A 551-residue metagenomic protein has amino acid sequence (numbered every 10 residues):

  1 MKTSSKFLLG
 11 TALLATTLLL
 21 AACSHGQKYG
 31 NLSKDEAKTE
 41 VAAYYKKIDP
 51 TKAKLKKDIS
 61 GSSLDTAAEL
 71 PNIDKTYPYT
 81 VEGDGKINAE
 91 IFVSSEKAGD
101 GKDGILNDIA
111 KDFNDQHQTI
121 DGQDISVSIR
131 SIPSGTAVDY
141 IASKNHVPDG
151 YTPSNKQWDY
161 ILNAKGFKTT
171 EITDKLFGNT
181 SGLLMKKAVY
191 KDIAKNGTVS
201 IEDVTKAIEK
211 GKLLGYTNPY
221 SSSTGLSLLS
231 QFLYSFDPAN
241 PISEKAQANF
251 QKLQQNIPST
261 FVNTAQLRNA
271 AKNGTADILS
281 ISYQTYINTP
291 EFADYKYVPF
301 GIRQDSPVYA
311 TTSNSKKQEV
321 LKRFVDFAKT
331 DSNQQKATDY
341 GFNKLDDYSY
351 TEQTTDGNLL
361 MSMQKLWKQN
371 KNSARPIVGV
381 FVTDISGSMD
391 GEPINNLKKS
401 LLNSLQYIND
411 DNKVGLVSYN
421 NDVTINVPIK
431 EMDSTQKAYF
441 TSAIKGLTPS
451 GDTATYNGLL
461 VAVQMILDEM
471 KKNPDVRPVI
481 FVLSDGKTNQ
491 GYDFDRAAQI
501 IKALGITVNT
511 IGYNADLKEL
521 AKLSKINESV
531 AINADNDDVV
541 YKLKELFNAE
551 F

Functional and structural regions predicted by a protein language model:
L19-A22: C-terminal motif of bacterial Sec signal peptides marking the signal peptidase cleavage site
Y29-N218: N-terminal segment of the mature folded domain
Y29-N31, Y340-V380, S386-N395, I408: Acidic, polar low-complexity linker/tail segments
G182-V189, R303-V320, F327, K336: A bilobed periplasmic-binding-protein/Venus flytrap-type ligand-binding module shared by bacterial periplasmic
D237-Y297: Ligand-binding pocket segment of bilobal, Venus flytrap-like solute-binding proteins
A374-D433, T448, G458-L460, V479-L483 (+1 more regions): Von Willebrand factor
K413-G446, Q464-K471, G491-F494, L517-I526: Short beta-strand-loop
S484-A534, K544-L546: VWA/integrin I-like adhesion module and closely mimicked acidic/polar interface patches used
